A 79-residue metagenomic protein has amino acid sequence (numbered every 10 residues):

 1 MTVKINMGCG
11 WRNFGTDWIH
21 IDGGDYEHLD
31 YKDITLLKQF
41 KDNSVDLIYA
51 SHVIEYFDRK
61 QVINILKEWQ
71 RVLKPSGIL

Functional and structural regions predicted by a protein language model:
T2-W11: Conserved class I S-adenosyl-L-methionine
W11-D42: Adenosine-cofactor binding site in Rossmann-like domains, unifying the SAM/SAH pocket of S-adenosylmethionine-dependent
V45-D46: Local beta-strand N-terminus motif with an aromatic residue
Y49: A conserved beta-strand element that flanks and buttresses the S-adenosyl-L-methionine
H52-Y56: Short catalytic micro-motifs in class I SAM-dependent methyltransferases
D58-K60: Short N-terminal helix/helix-N-cap motif within the alpha/beta-hydrolase-1
I63-I78: A short glycine-rich, Lys/Arg-flanked "PGG" loop and its adjoining helix->strand segment in the class I
